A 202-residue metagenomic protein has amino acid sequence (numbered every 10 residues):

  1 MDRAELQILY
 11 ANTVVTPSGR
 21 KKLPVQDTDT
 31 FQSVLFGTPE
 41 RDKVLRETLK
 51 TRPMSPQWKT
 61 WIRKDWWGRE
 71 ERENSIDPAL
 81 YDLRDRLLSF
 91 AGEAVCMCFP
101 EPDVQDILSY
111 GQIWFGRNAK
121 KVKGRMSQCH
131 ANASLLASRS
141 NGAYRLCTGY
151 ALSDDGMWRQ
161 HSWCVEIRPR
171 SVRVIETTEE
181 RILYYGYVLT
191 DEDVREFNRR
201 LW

Functional and structural regions predicted by a protein language model:
D2-W202: A structural boundary/capping signal
